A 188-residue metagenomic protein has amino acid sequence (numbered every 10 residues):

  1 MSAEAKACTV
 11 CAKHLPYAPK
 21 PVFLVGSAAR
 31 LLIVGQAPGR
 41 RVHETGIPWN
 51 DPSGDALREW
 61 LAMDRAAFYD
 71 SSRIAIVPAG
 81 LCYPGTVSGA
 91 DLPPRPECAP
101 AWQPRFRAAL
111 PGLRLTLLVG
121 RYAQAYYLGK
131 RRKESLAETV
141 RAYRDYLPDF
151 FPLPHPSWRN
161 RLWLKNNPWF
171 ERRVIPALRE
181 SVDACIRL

Functional and structural regions predicted by a protein language model:
M1-I186: A polyanion-binding, active-site-adjacent surface
